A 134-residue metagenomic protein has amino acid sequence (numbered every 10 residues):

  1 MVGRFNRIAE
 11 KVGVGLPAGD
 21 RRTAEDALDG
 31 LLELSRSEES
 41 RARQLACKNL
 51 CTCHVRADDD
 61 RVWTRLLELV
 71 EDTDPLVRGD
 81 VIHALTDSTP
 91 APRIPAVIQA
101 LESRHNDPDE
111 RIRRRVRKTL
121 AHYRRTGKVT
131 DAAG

Functional and structural regions predicted by a protein language model:
M1-E33: N-terminal "cap/leader" segments of large eukaryotic alpha-helical scaffolds
N6, E10, Q44-K48, G79-H83 (+1 more regions): Alpha-solenoid HEAT/ARM repeat scaffold
R21-L34, R56-L69, A91-S103, T126-G134: Amphipathic alpha-helical scaffolding segments comprising HEAT/armadillo-like alpha-solenoid repeats
S40-R41, D60, P75-L76, N106 (+1 more regions): Alpha-helix N-cap/helix-start positions at coil->helix boundaries
G79-R104, P108-R111: Extended alpha-helical scaffolding segments
H105, R113-K128: Leucine-rich solenoid repeat scaffolds
